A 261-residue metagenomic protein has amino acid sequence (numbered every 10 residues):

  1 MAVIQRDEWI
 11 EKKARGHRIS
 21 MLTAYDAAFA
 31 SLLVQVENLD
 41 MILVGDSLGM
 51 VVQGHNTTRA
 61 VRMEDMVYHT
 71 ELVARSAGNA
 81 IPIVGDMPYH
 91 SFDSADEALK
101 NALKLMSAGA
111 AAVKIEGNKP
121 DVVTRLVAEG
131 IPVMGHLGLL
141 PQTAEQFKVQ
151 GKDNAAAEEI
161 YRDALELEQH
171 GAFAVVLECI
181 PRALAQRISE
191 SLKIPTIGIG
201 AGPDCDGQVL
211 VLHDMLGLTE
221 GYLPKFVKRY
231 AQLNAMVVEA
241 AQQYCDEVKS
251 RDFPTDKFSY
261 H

Functional and structural regions predicted by a protein language model:
A2-H261: Alpha/beta enzyme core
